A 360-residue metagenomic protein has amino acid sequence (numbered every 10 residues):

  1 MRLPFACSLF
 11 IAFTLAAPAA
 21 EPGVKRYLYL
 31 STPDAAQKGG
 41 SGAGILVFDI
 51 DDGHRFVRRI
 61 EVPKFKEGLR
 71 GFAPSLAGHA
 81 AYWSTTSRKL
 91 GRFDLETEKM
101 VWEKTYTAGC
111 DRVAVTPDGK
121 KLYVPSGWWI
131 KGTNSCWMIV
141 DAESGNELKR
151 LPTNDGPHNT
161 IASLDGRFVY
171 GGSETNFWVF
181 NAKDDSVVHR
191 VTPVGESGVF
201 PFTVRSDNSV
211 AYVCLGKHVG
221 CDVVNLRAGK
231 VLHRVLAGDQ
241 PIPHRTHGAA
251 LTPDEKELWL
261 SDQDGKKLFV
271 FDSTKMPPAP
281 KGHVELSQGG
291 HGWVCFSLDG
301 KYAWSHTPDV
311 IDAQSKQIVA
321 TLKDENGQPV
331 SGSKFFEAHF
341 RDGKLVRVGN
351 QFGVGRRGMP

Functional and structural regions predicted by a protein language model:
P4-A16: Bacterial N-terminal signal peptides
P18-P360: Predominantly soluble domains enriched in secretory-pathway, periplasmic, or organellar proteins
